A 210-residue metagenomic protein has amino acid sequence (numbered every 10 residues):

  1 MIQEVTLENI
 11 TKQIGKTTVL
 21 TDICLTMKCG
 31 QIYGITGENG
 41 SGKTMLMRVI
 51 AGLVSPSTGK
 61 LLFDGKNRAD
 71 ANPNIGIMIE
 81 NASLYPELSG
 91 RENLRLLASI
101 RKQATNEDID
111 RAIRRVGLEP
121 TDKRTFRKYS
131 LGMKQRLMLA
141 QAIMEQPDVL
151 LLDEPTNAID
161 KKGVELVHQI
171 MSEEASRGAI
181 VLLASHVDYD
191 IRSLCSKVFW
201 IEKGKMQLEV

Functional and structural regions predicted by a protein language model:
T36-E38: The feature captures the beta-strand-to-loop junction immediately N-terminal to the Walker
A51: Helix-to-loop junction immediately C-terminal to a conserved catalytic motif
G59-A71: Conserved ABC transporter NBD signature motif
R95, N106-D122: Conserved ABC ATPase "signature" region
L150-E154: Catalytic Walker B motif of ABC-type/P-loop ATPase nucleotide-binding domains
